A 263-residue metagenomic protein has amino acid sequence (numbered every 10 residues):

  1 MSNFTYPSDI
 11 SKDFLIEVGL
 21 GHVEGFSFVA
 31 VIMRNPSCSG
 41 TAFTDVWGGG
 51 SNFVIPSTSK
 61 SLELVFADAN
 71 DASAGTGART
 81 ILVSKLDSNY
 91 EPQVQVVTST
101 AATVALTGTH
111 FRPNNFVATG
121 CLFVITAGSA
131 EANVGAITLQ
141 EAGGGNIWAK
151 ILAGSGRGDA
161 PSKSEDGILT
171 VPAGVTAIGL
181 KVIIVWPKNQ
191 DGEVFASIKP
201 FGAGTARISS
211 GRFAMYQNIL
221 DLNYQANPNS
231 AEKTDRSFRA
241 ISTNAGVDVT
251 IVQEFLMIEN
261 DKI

Functional and structural regions predicted by a protein language model:
S2-V117, V124-I263: Beta-strand-centric surfaces of beta-sandwich/beta-rich domains
